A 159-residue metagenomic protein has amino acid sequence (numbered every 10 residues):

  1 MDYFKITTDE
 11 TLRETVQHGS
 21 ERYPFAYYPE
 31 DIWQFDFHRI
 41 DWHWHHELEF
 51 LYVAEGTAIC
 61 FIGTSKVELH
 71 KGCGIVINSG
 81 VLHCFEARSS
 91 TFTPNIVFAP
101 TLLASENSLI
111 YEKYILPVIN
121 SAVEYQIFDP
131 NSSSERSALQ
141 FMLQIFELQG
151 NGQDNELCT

Functional and structural regions predicted by a protein language model:
M1-H70, E112: Generic protein-terminus/edge-of-domain signal
D2-R22, A26, L82-E147: A hydrophobic/aromatic-rich effector-binding and dimerization subdomain of bacterial HTH-type transcriptional regulators
W44-H46, S79, F92: Exposed loop/turn and edge beta-strand positions of beta-sandwich/beta-sheet ligand-binding modules
L51, I75, I96: Conserved GNAT-family N-acetyltransferase fold
E55-T57, G80, T101: Short loop segments at secondary-structure junctions
I62, S89, Q149-Q153: Flexible interhelical turns and helix-capping residues at alpha-helix boundaries within structured domains
E68-H83, R88: Conserved metal-binding segment of the jelly-roll/cupin
S133, E147-T159: All-alpha amphipathic helical-bundle segments outside canonical DNA-binding/catalytic cores that form hydrophobic
